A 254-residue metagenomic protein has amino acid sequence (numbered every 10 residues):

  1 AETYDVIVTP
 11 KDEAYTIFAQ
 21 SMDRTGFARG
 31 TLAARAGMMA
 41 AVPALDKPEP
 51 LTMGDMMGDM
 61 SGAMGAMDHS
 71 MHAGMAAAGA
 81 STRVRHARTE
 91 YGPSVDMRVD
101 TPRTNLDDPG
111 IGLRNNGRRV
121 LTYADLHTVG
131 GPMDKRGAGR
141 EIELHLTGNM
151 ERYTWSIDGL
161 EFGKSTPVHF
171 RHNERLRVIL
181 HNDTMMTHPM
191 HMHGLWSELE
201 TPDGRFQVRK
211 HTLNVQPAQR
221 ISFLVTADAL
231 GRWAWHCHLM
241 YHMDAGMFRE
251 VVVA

Functional and structural regions predicted by a protein language model:
A1, E161, R205-F206, A218: Short solvent-exposed loop/turn micro-motifs enriched in small/polar/acidic residues
A1, L144, V178, H193 (+2 more regions): Divalent metal-coordination and catalytic microenvironments
E2-R175, D228-R232, M240-A254: Extended terminal and domain-junction accessory segments
E2-V6, H211, Q219-F223: Short strand-edge motifs at loop-to-beta-strand transitions and within beta-strands of extracellular beta-rich domains
F18, H188-L195, H236-H242: Histidine-centered divalent metal-coordination motifs
D23-T25, M185, W196-E198: Short, surface-exposed beta-strand-loop junctions and turns on beta-sheet-rich folds
I157, T166-V168, P189-M192, W196-L213 (+1 more regions): Intrinsic, low-complexity N-terminal interaction/targeting segments
L180-T184: Asparagine-centered strand-capping/turn motif at beta-strand->loop junctions
